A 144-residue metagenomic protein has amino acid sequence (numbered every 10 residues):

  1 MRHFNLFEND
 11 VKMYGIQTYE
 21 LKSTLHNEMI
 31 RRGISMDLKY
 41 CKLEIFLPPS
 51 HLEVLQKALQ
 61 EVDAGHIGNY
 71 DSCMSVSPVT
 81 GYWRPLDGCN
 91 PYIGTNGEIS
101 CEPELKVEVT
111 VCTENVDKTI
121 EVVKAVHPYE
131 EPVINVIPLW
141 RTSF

Functional and structural regions predicted by a protein language model:
F4-L6: Short hydrophobic targeting helices and cationic amphipathic motifs that mediate membrane/organellar targeting
M13-L21, L25-F144: Hydrophobic structural segments
